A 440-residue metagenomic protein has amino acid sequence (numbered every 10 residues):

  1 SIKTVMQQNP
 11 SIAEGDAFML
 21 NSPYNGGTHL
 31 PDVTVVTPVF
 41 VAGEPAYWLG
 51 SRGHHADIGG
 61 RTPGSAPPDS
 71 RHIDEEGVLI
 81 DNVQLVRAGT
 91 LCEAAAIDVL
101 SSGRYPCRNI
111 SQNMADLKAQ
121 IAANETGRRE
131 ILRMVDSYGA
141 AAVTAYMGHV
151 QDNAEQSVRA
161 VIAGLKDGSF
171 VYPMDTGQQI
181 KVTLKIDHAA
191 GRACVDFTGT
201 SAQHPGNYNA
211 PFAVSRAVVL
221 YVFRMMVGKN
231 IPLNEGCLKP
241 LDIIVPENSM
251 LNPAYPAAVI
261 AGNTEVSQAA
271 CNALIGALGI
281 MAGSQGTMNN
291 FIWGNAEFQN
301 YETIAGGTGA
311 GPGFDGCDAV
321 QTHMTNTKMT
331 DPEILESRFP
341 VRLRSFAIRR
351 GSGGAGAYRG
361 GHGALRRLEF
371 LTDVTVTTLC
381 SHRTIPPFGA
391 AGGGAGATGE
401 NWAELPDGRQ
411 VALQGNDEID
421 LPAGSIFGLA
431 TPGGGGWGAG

Functional and structural regions predicted by a protein language model:
S1-G440: Glycine/proline-enriched, intrinsically flexible loops and inter-domain linkers
